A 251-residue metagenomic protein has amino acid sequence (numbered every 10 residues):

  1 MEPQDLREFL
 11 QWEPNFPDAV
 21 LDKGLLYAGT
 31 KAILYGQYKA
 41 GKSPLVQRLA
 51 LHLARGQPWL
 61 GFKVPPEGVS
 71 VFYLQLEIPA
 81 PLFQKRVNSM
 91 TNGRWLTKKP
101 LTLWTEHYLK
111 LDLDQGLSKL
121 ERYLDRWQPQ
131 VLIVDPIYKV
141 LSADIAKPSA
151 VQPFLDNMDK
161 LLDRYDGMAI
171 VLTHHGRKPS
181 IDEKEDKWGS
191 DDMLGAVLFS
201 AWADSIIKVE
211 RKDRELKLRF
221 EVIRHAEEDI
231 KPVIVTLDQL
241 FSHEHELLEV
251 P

Functional and structural regions predicted by a protein language model:
M1-Q4: Charged, amphipathic alpha-helical linker segments immediately N-terminal to NTP-binding catalytic cores
R7-L10, F16, D22, P65-P153 (+4 more regions): Conserved inter-motif catalytic segment of the P-loop NTP-binding fold
P17-Y27, I170-T173: Short, contiguous hydrophobic alpha-helices characteristic of membrane insertion segments
D22-W95, L198: Walker A/P-loop NTP-binding active-site region of P-loop NTPases, recognizing the glycine-rich GxxxxGKT/S
I33-L34, K39, S43-P44, V131 (+1 more regions): Phosphate-binding/switch region of NTP-binding enzymes
R55, D125, D163-R164: Residue-level signal for alpha-helix termini/capping positions
